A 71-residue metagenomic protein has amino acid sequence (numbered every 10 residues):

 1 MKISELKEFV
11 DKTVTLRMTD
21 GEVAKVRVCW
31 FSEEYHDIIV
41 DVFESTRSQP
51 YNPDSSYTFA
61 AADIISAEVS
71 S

Functional and structural regions predicted by a protein language model:
K2-S71: Conserved RNA-binding domains used in RNP assembly and mRNA/RNA metabolism
